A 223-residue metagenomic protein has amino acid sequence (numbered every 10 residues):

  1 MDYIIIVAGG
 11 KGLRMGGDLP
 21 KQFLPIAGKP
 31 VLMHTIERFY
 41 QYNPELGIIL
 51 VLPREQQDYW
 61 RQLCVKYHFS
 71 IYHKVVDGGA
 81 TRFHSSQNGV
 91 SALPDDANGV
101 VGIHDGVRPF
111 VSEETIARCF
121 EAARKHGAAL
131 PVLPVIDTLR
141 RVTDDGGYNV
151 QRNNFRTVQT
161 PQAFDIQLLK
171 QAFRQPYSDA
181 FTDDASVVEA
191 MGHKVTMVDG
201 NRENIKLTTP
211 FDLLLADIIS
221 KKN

Functional and structural regions predicted by a protein language model:
M1-D58: N-terminal glycine-rich phosphate-binding loop and ensuing alpha1 helix
I6, L32, G89, D105 (+3 more regions): Residue-level signal for inorganic ion chemistry
V7-G9, L50-V51, H104, P131-P134 (+1 more regions): Short beta-strand segments
M33-N98, P176: Conserved N-terminal catalytic core of the sugar/cofactor nucleotidyltransferase
L46-I48, V100, A128, K194: Residues at the starts of beta-strands that form the adenosine-phosphate
A80-V142, Q159: Conserved beta-loop-beta/alpha segment of the NTase-like Rossmann-fold superfamily that binds/positions NTPs
D137-F164: Short, flexible, basic/aromatic active-site loop/helix in glycosyltransferases
R156-N223: Conserved alpha/beta core of the MobA/IspD/sugar-nucleotide pyrophosphorylase nucleotidyltransferase superfamily
